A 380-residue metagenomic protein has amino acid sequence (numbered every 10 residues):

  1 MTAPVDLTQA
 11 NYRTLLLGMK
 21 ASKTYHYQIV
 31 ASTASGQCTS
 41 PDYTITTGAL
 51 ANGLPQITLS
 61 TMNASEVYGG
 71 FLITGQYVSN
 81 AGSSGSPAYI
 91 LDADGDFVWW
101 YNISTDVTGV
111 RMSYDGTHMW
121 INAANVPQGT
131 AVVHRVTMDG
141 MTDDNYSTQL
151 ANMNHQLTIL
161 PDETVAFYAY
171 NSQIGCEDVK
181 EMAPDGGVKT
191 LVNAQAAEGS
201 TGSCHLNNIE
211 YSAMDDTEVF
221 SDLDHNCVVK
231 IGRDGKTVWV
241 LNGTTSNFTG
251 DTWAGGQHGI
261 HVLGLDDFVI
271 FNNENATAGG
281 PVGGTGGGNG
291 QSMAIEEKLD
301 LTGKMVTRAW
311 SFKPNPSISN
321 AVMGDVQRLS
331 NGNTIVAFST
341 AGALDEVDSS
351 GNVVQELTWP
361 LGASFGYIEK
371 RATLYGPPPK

Functional and structural regions predicted by a protein language model:
A3-Q9: Short beta-strand segments within Ig-like beta-sandwich modules, predominantly Fibronectin type-III
Q9-R13, K20, T24, V30-K380: Histidine-/acidic-rich catalytic cores in large beta-rich domains
